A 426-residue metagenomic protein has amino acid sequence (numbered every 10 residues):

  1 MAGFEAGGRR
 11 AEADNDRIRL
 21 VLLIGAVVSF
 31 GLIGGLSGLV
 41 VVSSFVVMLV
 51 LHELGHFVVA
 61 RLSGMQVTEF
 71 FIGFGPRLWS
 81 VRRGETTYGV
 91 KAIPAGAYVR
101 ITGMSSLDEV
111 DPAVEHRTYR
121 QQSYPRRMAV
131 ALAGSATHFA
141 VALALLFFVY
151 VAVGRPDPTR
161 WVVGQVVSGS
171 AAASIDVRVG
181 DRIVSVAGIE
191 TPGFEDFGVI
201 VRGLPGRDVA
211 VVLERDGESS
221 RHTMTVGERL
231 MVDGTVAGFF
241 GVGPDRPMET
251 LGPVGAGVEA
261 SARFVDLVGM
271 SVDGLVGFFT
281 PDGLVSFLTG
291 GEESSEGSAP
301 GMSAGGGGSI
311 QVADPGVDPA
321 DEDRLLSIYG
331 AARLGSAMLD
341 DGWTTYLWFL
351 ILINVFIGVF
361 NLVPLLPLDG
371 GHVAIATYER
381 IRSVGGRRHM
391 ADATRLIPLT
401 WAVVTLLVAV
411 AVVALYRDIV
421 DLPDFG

Functional and structural regions predicted by a protein language model:
M1-G35: Topogenic membrane-insertion module of multi-pass membrane proteins
A2-E5, L36-A113, I353, F360-V384: Small-residue-rich helix-interface/hinge motifs
A13-D16, R117-T118, Q122, R229-I357 (+2 more regions): Functional transmembrane alpha-helices
A26-S29, I397-D418: Final/C-terminal transmembrane alpha-helix of multipass membrane proteins
G31-V40, G342: Transmembrane helix interruption/hinge and helix-loop junction motifs
R61-L62, A95-Q165, Y346, P398-V403: Internal alpha-helical transmembrane segments
A172-F194, F264, L399: Conserved PDZ fold ligand-binding element
R178, V184-S185, G198-G241: PDZ-domain C-terminal substructure recognizer with occasional recognition of PDZ-binding tails
